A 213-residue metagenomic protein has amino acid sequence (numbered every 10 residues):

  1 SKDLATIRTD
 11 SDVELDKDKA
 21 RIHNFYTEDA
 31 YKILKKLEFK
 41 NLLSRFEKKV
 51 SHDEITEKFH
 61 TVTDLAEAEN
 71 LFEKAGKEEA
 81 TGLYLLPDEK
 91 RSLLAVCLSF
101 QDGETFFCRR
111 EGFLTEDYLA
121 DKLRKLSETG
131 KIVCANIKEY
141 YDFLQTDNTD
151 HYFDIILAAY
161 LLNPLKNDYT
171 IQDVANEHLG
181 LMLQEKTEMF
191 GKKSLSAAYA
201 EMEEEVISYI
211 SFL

Functional and structural regions predicted by a protein language model:
S1-T9: Phosphate-backbone recognition surface of nucleic-acid-processing proteins
K2-D3, E14-R21, S44-K49, L86 (+2 more regions): Short coil/turn segments at secondary-structure boundaries
R8-K17, K40-N41, L165-T170: Short helix-capping/linker segments at secondary-structure and domain boundaries
E14-D16, H23-Y26, N136-I137, D154-I155: Poly-acidic low-complexity segments
D16-C97, Q101-G130: Long, highly charged low-complexity segments
R91, C97-L213: Active-site-proximal helix-loop-helix substrate-binding element of RNase H-like nuclease domains
